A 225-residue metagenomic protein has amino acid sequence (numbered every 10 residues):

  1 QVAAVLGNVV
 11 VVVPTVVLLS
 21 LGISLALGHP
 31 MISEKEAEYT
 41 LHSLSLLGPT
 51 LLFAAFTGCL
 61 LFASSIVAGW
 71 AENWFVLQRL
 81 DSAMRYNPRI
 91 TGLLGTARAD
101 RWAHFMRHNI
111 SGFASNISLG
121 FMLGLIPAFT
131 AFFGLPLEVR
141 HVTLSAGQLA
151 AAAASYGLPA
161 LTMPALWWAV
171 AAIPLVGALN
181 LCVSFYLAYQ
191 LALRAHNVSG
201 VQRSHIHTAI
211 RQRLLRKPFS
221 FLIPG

Functional and structural regions predicted by a protein language model:
V2, V10-L94, P136-S155: Catalytic or ion-translocation cores adjacent to nucleophile or general acid/base/metal-coordination motifs in diverse
A3-S20, S115-A131: Hydrophobic alpha-helical membrane-insertion segments
V5, V9, T50-W70, I117 (+3 more regions): Hydrophobic transmembrane alpha-helical segments of multi-pass transport and channel proteins
L77-G225: Long, compositionally biased intrinsically disordered regions
